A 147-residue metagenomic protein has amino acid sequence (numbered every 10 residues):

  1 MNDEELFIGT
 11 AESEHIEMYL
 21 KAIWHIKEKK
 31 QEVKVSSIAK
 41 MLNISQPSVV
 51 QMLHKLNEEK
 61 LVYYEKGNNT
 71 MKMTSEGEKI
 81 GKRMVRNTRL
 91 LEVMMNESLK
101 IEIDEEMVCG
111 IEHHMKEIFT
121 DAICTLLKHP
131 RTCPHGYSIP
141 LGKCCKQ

Functional and structural regions predicted by a protein language model:
F7-I44: N-terminal helix-turn-helix DNA-binding core of bacterial DNA-binding proteins
P47: Key DNA-contact positions within bacterial/archaeal DNA-binding proteins
L53-H54: Short, hydrophobic-biased segments on the C-terminal half of alpha helices that form "recognition helices"
N57-K66: A short, conserved structural fragment
N68-N87: Basic, amphipathic "hinge/linker" alpha-helix immediately C-terminal to the N-terminal HTH DNA-binding motif
R83-I118: Arg/Lys-rich, alpha-helical DNA-contact motif
C109-Q147: C-terminal regulatory/oligomerization modules of transcriptional regulators
